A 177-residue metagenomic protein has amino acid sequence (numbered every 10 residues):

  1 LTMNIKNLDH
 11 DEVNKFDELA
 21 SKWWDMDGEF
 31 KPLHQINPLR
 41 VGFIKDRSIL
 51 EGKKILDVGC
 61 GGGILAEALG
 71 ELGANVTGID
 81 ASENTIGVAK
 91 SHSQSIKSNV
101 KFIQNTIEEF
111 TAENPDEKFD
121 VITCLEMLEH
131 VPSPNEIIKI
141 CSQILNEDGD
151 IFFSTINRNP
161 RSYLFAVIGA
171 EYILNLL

Functional and structural regions predicted by a protein language model:
T2-W24: N-terminal, positively charged/glycine-rich alpha-helical extensions of SAM-dependent methyltransferases
H34-E51: Conserved alpha-helix/loop element of class I SAM-dependent methyltransferases that forms part of the SAM/SAH-binding
K53-G59: Conserved class I S-adenosyl-L-methionine
I64-F110: Class I SAM-dependent methyltransferase SAM/SAH-binding core
T123: A conserved beta-strand element that flanks and buttresses the S-adenosyl-L-methionine
M127: Hydrophobic adenine-recognition pocket in adenosine-nucleotide-binding enzymes
N135-D150: A short glycine-rich, Lys/Arg-flanked "PGG" loop and its adjoining helix->strand segment in the class I
F152-N175: Conserved class I S-adenosyl-L-methionine
